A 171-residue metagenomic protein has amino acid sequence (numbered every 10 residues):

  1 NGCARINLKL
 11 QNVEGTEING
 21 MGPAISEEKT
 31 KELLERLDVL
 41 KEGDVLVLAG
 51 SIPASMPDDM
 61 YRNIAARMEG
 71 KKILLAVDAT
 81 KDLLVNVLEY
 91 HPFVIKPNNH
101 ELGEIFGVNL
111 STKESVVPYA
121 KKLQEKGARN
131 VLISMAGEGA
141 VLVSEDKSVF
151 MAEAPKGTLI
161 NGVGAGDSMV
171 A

Functional and structural regions predicted by a protein language model:
N1, P92-L102, F150-K156: Short hydrophobic/aromatic-enriched beta-strand-loop microsegments
N1-V45: Conserved N-terminal subdomain of the carbohydrate kinase-like
G2-A4, K81, G137: Short glycine-enriched loops at secondary-structure junctions
N7, G15-E17, D44-V45, I73-L75 (+4 more regions): Structural motif
P23, I95-N98, S134-M135, G162: Structured catalytic cores of enzymes that bind and process phosphorylated ligands/cofactors
E27-E28, E104-L110, L159-G164: Short, charged, surface-exposed secondary-structure boundary motifs
V45-V116: Conserved beta-alpha-beta core of the PfkB/ribokinase-like small-molecule kinase fold
A66, V85, K113-A171: Conserved phosphate-binding/catalytic region of the ribokinase-like
